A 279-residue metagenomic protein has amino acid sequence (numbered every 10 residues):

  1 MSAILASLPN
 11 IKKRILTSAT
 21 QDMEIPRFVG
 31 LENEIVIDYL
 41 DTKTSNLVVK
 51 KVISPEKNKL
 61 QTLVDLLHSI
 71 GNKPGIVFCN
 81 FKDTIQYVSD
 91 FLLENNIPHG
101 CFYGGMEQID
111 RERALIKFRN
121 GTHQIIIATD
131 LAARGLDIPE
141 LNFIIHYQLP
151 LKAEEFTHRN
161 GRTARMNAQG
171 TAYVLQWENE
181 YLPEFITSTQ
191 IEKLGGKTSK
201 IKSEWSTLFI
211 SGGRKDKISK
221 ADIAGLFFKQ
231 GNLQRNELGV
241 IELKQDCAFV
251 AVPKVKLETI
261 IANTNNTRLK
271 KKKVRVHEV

Functional and structural regions predicted by a protein language model:
M1-T42, E180-T187: Post-DEXD/H (motif II) to motif III coupling segment of the RecA-like Helicase ATP-binding lobe
A3, S45-F91, N232, N236: Conserved interdomain hinge at the start of the Helicase C-terminal
N10-I15, K73-P74, G121-I125: Loop/turn-to-beta-strand initiation segments
I85-F91, I97-T129: Conserved helicase ATPase core of P-loop NTP-dependent helicases/translocases
I125, K152-K193: Conserved segment of the helicase C-terminal RecA-like domain
I125, R134-L149, T171-L175: A short beta-strand element within the Helicase C-terminal
G135, R162-Q169, N232-L233, R268-K271: Arginine/glycine-rich "motif VI" loop of SF2 helicases in the C-terminal RecA-like domain
L194-V279: Non-catalytic terminal extensions of ATP-dependent helicases
